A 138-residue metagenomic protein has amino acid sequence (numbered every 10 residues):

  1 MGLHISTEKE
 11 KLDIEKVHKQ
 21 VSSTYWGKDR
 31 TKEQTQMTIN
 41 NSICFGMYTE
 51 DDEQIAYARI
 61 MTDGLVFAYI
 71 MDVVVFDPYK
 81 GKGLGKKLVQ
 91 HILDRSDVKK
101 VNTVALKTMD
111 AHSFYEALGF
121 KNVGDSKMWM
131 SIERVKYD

Functional and structural regions predicted by a protein language model:
M1-R30: Short amphipathic alpha-helix that is part of the acyltransferase structural core
E33-D51, I55-V74: A conserved beta-strand-loop-helix scaffold within acyl/acetyltransferase catalytic domains
Y79-L88: Conserved acetyl-CoA pyrophosphate-binding loop and the N-cap/start of the following alpha-helix in GNAT-like
K87-N102, S113: Conserved acyl-CoA
K100-V104, M109-E133: Conserved active-site alpha-helix within GNAT-family acetyltransferase domains
R134-D138: Generic C-terminal helix-cap and adjacent flexible tail
